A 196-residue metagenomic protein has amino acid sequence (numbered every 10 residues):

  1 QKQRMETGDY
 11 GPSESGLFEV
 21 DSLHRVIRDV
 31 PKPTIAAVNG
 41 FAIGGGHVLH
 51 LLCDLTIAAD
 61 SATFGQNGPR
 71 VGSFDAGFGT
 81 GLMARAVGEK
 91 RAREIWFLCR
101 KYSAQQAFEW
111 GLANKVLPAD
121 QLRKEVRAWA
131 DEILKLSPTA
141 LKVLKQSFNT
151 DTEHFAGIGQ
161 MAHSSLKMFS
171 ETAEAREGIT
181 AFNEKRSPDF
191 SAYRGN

Functional and structural regions predicted by a protein language model:
Q1-G11, D29, T34, K135 (+2 more regions): Terminal-region recognition feature
Q1-V26, A42, R70-G72, E153: Glycine- (often His-adjacent) and acidic-residue-rich active-site loop that binds/positions the CoA thioester
V20, T80, E89-A92, R123 (+3 more regions): A general structural signal for well-ordered alpha-helical segments in protein cores
S22-D29, A37, I43-F97, W110 (+2 more regions): CoA-thioester-processing core
L55, E94, L98-R100, Q106 (+3 more regions): Well-ordered beta-strand positions
I57-T63, A113-Q160, E171-A173, F190-N196: C-terminal long alpha-helix characteristic of the crotonase
I95, A107, S147, D151 (+1 more regions): Helix-loop "lid/cap" segments that line or gate small-molecule binding pockets
